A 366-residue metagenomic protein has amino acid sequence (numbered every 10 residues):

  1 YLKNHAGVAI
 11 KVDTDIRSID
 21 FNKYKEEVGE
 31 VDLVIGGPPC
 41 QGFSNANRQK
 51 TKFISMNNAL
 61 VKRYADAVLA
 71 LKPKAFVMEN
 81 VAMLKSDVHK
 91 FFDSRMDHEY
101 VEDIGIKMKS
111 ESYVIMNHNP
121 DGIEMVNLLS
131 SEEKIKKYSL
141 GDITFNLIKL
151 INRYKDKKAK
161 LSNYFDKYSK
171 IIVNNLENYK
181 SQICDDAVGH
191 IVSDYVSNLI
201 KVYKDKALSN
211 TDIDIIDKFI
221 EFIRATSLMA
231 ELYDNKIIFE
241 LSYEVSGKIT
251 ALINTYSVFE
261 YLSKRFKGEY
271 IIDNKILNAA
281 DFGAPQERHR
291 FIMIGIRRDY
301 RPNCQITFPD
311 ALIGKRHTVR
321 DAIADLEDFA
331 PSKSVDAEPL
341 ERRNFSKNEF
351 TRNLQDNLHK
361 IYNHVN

Functional and structural regions predicted by a protein language model:
K3-K25: S-adenosyl-L-methionine
K11-T14, V77, A82, Y270-A280: Conserved S-adenosyl-L-methionine
I16, G29-N47, F76-A82, M293-R297: Conserved proline-anchored active-site loop of SAM-dependent methyltransferases that bridges a beta-strand
K25-G29, L71: Glycine-rich phosphate-binding loop signature in dinucleotide/nucleotide-binding domains
S44-N47, D87-H89, C304-I306: Short, solvent-exposed loop/turn and secondary-structure capping segments
R48-S55: Short glycine-enriched, charge-decorated loop/helix-capping segments at active-site entrances that position
V68, K72-V77, V81, S86: Proline-aspartate-enriched helix->loop->beta-strand connector
M96-I276, D281-N366: S-adenosyl-L-methionine-dependent DNA methyltransferase catalytic core
